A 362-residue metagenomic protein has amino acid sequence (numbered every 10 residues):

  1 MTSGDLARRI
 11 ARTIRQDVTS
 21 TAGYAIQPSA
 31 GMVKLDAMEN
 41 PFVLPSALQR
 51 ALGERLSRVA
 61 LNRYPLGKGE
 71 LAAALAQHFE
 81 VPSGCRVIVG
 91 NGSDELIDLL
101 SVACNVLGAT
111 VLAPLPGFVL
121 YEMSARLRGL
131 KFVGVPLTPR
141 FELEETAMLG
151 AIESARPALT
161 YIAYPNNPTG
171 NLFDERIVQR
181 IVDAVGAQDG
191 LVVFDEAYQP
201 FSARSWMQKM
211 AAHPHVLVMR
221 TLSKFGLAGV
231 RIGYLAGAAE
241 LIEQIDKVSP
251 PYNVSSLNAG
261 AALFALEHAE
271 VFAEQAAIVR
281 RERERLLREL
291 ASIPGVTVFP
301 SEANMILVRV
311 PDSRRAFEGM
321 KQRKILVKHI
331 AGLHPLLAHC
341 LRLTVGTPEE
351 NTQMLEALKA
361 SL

Functional and structural regions predicted by a protein language model:
T2-D94, L99: N-terminal small-domain helix-loop-helix segment of the aminotransferase-like
L35, T160, D195-A197, M219 (+3 more regions): Structural scaffold positions in well-ordered secondary structure
P45, G67, H215-S292, T297-F299: PLP-dependent aminotransferase class I/II
A60-G186, Y198-P214, Q275: Conserved core of the PLP fold type I
V87, G190, H215-V216, V296 (+1 more regions): Short, conserved active-site loop motifs that form the nucleotide-linked donor/cofactor pocket
A236, L307-R309, T344-G346: Short hydrophobic/aromatic beta-strand micro-patches that form the beta-sheet surface supporting nucleotide- or nucleic
V279-R280, E284, L290-K324: Conserved PLP-binding catalytic core of the aspartate aminotransferase-like
Q322-R323, G332-L362: PLP-dependent enzyme catalytic core of the Aspartate aminotransferase-like
